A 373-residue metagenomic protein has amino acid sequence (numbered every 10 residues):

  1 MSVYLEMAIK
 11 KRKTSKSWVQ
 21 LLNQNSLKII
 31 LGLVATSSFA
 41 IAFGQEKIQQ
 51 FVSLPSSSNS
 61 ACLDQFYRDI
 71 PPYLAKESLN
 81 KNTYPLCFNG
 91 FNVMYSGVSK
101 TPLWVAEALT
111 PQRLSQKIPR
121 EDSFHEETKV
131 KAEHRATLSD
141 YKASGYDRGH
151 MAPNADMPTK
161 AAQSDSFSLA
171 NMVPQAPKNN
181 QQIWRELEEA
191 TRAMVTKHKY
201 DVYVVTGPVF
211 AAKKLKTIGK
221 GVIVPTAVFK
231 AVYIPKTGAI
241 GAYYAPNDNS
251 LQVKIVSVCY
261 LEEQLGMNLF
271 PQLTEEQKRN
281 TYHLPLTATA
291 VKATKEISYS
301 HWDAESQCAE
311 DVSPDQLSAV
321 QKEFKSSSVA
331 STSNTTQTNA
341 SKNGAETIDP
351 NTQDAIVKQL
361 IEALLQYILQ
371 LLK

Functional and structural regions predicted by a protein language model:
S2-K373: Domain-level detector for secreted/extracellular nuclease and nuclease-toxin modules, and for the ENPP-like C-terminal
